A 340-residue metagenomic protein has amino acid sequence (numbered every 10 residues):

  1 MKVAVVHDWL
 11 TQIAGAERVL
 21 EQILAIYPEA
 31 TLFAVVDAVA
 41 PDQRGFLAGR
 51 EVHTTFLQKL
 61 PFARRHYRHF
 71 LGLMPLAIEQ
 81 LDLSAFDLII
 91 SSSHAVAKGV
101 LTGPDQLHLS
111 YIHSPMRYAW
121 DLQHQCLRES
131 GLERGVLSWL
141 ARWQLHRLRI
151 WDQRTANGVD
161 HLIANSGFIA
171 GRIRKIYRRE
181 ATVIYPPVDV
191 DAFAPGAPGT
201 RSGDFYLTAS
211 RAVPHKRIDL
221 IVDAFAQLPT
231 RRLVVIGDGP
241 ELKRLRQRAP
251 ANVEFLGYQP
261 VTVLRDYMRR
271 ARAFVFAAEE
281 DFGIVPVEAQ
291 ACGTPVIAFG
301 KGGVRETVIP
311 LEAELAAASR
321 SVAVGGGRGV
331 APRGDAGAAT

Functional and structural regions predicted by a protein language model:
I26-K98: Active-site donor-binding segments of glycosyltransferases and PAPS-dependent sulfotransferases
E129-L162, A170: Membrane-proximal helix-turn-helix segments that form the acceptor-binding/catalytic region of lipid-linked
F168, P187: Carbohydrate-associated surface elements
G196-K216, V222-L228, L233-V234: Conserved donor-binding/catalytic core segment of Leloir-type glycosyltransferases
K243-D266: Nucleotide-activated donor-binding/catalytic signature segment of Leloir-type glycosyltransferases, i.e., the conserved
R269-D281, T294-P295: Acidic donor-binding loop of glycosyltransferase active sites
G283-V287, V304: Short glycine/serine-rich donor-binding loops of glycosyltransferases
P295-A298, R305-V308: Short hydrophobic beta-strand element within catalytic cores of glycosyltransferases and related nucleotide-activated
